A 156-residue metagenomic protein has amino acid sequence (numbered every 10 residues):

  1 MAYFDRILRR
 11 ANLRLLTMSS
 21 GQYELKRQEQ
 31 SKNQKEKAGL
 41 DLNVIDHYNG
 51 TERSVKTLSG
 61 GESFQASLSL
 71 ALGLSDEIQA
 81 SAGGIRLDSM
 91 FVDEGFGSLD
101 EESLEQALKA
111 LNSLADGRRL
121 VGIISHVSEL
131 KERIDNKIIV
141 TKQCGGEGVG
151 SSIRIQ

Functional and structural regions predicted by a protein language model:
M1-Q156: Terminal ABC-like ATPase head and other globular end-domains that cap long coiled-coil arms in SMC/Rad50/SbcC-family
